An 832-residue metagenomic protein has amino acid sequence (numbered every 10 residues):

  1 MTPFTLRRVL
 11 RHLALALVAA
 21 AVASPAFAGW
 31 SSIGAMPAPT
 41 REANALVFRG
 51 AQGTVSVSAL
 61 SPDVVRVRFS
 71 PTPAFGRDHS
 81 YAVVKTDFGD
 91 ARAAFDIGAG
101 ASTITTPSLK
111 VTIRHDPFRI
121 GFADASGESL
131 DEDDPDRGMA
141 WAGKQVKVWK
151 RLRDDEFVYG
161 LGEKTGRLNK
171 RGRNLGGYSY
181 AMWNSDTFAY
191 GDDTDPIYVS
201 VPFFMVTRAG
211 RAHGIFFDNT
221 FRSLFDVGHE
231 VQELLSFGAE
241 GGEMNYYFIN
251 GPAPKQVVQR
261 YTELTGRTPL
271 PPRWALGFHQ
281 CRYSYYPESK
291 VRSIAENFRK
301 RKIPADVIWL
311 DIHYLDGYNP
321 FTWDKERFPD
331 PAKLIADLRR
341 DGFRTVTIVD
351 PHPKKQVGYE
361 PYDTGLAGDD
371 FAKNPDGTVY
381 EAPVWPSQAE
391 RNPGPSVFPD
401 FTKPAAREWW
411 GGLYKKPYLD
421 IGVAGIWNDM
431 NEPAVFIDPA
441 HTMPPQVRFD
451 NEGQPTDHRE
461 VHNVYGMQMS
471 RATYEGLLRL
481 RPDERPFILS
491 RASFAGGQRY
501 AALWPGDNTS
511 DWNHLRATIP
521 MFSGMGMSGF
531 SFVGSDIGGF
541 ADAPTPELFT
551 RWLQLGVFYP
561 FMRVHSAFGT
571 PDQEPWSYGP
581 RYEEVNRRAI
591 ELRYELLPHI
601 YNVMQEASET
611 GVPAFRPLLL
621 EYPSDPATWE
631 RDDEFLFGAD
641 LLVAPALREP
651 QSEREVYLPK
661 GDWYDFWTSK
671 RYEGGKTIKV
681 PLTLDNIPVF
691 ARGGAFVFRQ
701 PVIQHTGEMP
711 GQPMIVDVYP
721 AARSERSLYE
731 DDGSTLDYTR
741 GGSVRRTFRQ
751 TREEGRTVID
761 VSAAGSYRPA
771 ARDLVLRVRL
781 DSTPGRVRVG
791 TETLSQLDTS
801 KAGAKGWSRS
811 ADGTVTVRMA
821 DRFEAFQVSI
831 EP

Functional and structural regions predicted by a protein language model:
G29-P39, A43, S58-S102, A142: A low-complexity, Ser/Thr/Gly/Pro-enriched, surface-exposed linker/loop concept that marks segments flanking
R49, F95-P272, R282-Y283, E288 (+4 more regions): Catalytic and substrate-binding clefts that recognize carbohydrates or anionic sugar/phosphate headgroups
V57, V67, T103-V111, L642-P645 (+1 more regions): Short, well-ordered beta-strand segments enriched in hydrophobic/aromatic residues
R77-A93, F666-L684, R788-T816: Solvent-exposed beta-strand/loop surfaces of large extracellular or lumenal domains
A82, P304-N586, E621-P623, R631: Aromatic- and carboxylate-enriched substrate-binding clefts and catalytic-loop regions of carbohydrate-active enzymes
K290-D311: Catalytic domains of carbohydrate-active enzymes, especially glycoside hydrolases
Y474-P486, A492-L503, A517-M521, M525-S535 (+3 more regions): Catalytic core of carbohydrate-active enzymes
